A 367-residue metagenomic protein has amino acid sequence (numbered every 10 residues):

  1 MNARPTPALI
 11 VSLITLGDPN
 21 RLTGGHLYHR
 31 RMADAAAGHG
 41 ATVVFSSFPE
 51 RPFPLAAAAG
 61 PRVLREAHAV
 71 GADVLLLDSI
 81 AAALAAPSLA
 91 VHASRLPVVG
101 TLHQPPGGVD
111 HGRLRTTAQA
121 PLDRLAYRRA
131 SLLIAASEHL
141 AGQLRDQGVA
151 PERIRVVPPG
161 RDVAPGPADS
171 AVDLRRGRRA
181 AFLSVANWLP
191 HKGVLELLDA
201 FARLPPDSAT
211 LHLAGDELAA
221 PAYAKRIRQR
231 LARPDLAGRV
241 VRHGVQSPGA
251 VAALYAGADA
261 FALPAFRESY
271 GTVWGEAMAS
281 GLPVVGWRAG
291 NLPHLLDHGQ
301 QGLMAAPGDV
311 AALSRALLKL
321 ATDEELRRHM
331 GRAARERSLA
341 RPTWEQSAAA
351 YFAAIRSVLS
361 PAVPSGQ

Functional and structural regions predicted by a protein language model:
R113-A135: Membrane-proximal helix-turn-helix segments that form the acceptor-binding/catalytic region of lipid-linked
H139, G160: Carbohydrate-associated surface elements
D173-R203, H212: Conserved donor-binding/catalytic core segment of Leloir-type glycosyltransferases
A224-Q246: Nucleotide-activated donor-binding/catalytic signature segment of Leloir-type glycosyltransferases, i.e., the conserved
V245-Q246, A253-A258: Short alpha-helical donor nucleotide-sugar binding micro-motif in glycosyltransferases
F266: Aromatic "clamp/platform" in nucleotide-sugar-dependent glycosyltransferases that forms part of the donor/acceptor
P283-G286, L296: Short hydrophobic beta-strand element within catalytic cores of glycosyltransferases and related nucleotide-activated
H298-G299, L303-V310, K319-E324: Conserved acidic donor-binding segment of nucleotide-sugar-dependent glycosyltransferases
